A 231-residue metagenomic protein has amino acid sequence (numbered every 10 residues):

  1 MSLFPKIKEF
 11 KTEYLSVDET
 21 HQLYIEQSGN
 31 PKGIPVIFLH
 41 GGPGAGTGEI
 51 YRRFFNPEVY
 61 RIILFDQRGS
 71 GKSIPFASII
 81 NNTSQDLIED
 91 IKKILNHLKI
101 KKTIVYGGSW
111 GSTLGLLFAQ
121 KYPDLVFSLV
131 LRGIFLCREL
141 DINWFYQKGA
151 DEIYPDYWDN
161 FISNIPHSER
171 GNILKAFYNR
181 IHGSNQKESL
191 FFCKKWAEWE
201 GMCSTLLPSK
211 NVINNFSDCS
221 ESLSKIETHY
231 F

Functional and structural regions predicted by a protein language model:
S2-Q27, E227: N-terminal cap/lid segment of alpha/beta-hydrolase-fold proteins
S16-P75: Conserved HGGG/HGGXW glycine-rich cap/lid loop of the alpha/beta-hydrolase fold
F76-N82, Y146-Q147: Short glycine-enriched, charge-decorated loop/helix-capping segments at active-site entrances that position
T83-I88, S112: Conserved donor sugar-nucleotide recognition element shared by glycan-biosynthetic enzymes
D86-I104: Conserved acidic catalytic loop of the alpha/beta-hydrolase fold
K101-L140: Conserved hydrolase catalytic core segment
D124-K175, Y230: A catalytic-pocket lid/entrance helix-loop region that shapes and gates access to the active site across common
K194-F231: Alpha/beta-hydrolase fold catalytic core
